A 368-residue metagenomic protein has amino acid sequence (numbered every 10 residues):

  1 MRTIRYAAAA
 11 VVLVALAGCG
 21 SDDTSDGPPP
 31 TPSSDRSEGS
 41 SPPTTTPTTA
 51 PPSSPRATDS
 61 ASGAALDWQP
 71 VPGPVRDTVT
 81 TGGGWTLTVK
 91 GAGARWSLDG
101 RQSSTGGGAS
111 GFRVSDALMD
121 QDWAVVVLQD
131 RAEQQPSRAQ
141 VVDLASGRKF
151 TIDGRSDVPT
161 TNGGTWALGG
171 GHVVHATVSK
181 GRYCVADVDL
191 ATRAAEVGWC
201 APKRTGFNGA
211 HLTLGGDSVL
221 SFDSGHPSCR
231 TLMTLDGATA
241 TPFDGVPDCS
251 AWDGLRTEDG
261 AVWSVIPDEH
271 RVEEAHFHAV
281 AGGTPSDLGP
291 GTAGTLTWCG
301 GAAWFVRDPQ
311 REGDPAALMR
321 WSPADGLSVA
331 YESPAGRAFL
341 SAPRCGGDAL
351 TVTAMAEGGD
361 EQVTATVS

Functional and structural regions predicted by a protein language model:
V14-G18: C-terminal motif of bacterial Sec signal peptides marking the signal peptidase cleavage site
G20-D77, S368: N-terminal low-complexity, Pro/Thr-rich disordered segments that flank secretion/membrane-targeting signals
Q69-G83, G108-Q121, G154-G170, C200-G216 (+3 more regions): Repeated scaffold domains used in trafficking and secretory/extracellular systems, primarily beta-propellers
D77-K90, A117-E133, T165-S179, H211-G225 (+3 more regions): Short beta-strand elements that form the blades of beta-propeller/WD-repeat-like and other beta-sheet-rich scaffold
G91-S97, L128-V141, V178-D187, D223-T234 (+3 more regions): Structural motif
S97-R101, D143-G147, V188-R193, T234-T239 (+3 more regions): Short loop/turn segments that connect beta-strands within beta-propeller blades
G169-V265: Solenoidal tandem-repeat scaffolds enriched in leucines and small polar residues
V329-S368: Blade-level signature of beta-propeller repeat domains, shared across WD40, Kelch, NHL, RCC1 and BNR/Asp-box propellers
